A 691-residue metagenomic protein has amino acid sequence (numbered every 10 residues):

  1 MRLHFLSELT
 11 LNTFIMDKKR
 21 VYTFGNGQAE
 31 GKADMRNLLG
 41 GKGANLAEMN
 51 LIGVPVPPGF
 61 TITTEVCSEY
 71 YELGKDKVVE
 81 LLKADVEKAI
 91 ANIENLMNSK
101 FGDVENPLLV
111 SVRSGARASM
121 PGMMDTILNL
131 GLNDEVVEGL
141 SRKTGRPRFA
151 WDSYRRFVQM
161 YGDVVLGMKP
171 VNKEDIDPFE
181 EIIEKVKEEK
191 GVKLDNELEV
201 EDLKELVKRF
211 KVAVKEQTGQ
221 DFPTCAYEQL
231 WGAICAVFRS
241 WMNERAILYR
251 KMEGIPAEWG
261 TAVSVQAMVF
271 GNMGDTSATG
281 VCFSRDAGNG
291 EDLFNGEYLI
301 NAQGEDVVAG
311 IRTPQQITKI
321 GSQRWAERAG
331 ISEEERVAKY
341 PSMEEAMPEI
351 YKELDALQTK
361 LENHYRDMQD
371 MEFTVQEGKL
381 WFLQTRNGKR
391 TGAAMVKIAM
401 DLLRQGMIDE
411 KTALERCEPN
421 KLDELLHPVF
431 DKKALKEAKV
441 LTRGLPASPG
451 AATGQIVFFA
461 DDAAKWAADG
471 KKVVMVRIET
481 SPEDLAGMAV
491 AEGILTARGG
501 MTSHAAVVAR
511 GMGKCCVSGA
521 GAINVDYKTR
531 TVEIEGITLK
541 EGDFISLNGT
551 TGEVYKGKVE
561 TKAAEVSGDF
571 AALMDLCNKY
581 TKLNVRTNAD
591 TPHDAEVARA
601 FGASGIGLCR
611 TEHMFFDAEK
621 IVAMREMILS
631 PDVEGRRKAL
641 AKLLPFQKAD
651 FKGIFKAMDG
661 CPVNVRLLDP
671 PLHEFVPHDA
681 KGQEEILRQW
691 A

Functional and structural regions predicted by a protein language model:
M1-I15: Short, Lys/Arg-enriched N-terminal segments with co-localized hydrophobic residues within the first ~10-30 amino acids
T13-A438, K471-V474, S481-A486, E492 (+7 more regions): Nucleotide/phosphate-binding sheet-loop regions of phosphoryl- and nucleotidyl-transfer enzymes
G388-G392, E553-Y555, T561-V566: Short, charged/polar, Gly/Pro-enriched secondary-structure boundary elements
M407-V490, E553-V554, K558-V559, F570 (+2 more regions): Protease-associated
A452, A563-A564, G602-S604: C-terminal segments of large proteins
E492-R498, C516: A short, small-residue-rich loop immediately preceding and capping a beta-strand
A522-Y555, E560: S4-like RNA-binding module at protein N-termini
G568, L573-L583, T587-L608: Long, low-complexity intrinsically disordered regions
